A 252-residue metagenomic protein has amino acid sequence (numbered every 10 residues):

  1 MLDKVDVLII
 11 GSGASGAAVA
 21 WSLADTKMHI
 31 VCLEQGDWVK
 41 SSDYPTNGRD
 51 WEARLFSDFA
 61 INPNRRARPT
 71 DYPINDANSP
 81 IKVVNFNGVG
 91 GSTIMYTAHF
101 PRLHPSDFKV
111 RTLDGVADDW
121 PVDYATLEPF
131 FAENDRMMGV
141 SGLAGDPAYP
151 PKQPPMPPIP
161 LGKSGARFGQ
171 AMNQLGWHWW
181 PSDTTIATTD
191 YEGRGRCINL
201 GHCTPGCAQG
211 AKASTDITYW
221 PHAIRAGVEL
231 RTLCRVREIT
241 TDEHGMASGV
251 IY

Functional and structural regions predicted by a protein language model:
M1-T112, V116, P121-A125, P129 (+1 more regions): N-terminal glycine-rich phosphate/pyrophosphate-binding loop and immediately adjacent elements
D3-K4, D25-K27, K82-V83, G88-G90 (+4 more regions): Short, well-ordered loop/turn elements at secondary-structure boundaries
A17, G36, G90-G91, G139 (+4 more regions): Glycine-centered flexibility motif
K40-S42, T189, T240: Generic structural signal for helix capping and beta-alpha/helix-loop junctions
P45-R49, R194-I198, G245-S248: Short low-complexity, flexible loop/linker segments enriched in glycine and/or proline with clustered acidic
F56, D71-P73, H99-R102, R111-V236: Conserved redox-cofactor binding core of oxidoreductases
E238-Y252: Conserved beta-strand-loop-beta-strand element in the redox core of flavoprotein oxidoreductases
